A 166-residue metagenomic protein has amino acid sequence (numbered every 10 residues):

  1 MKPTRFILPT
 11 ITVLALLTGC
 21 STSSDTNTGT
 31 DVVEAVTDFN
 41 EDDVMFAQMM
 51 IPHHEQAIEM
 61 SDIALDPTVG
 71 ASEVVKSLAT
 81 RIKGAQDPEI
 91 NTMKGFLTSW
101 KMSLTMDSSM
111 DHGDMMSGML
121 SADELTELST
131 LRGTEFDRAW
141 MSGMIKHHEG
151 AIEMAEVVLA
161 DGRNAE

Functional and structural regions predicted by a protein language model:
M1-L8: Bacterial N-terminal signal peptides that target proteins for export
I11-T12: Hydrophobic alpha-helical targeting segments used for export or membrane insertion
L16-G19: C-terminal motif of bacterial Sec signal peptides marking the signal peptidase cleavage site
T22-E166: All-alpha RGS (Regulator of G-protein Signaling) helical domain and cognate RGS-like helical scaffolds
